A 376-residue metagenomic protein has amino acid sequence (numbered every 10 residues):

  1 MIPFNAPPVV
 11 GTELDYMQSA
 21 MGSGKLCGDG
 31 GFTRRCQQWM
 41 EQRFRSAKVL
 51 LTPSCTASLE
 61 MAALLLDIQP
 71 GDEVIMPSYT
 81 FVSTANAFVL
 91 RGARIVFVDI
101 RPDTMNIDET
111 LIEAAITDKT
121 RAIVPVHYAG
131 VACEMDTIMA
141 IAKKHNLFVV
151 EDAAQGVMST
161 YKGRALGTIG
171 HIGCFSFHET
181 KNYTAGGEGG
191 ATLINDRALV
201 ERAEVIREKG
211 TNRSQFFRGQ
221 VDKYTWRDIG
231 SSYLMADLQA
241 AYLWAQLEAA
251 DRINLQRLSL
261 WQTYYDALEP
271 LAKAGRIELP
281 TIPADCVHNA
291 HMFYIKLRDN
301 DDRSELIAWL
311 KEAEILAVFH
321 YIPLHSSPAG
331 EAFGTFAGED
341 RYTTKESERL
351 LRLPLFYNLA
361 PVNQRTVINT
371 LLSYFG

Functional and structural regions predicted by a protein language model:
M1-L26, T225-R227, P354: N-terminal "arm"/small-domain region of PLP-dependent enzymes with the aminotransferase-like
L26-E73, A87-R91, F97-D99, R164: Phosphate-binding glycine-rich loop
R34-W39, R43-V49, T110, A114 (+5 more regions): PLP-dependent aminotransferase class I/II
L50, I75, V96, V149-V150 (+3 more regions): Structural detector of well-ordered beta-strand residues that form the stable sheet scaffold of enzyme domains
L64-A153, T160: PLP-dependent aminotransferase-like
N86-F88, I141, A165, N182 (+1 more regions): Hydrophobic/aromatic ligand-binding patch that stacks against planar heteroaromatic rings of cofactors or nucleotides
E151-G186, Q215-F216, D222-R227: Conserved active-site segment immediately N-terminal to the catalytic lysine that forms the internal aldimine
T168-N212, D237: Active-site PLP attachment segment
